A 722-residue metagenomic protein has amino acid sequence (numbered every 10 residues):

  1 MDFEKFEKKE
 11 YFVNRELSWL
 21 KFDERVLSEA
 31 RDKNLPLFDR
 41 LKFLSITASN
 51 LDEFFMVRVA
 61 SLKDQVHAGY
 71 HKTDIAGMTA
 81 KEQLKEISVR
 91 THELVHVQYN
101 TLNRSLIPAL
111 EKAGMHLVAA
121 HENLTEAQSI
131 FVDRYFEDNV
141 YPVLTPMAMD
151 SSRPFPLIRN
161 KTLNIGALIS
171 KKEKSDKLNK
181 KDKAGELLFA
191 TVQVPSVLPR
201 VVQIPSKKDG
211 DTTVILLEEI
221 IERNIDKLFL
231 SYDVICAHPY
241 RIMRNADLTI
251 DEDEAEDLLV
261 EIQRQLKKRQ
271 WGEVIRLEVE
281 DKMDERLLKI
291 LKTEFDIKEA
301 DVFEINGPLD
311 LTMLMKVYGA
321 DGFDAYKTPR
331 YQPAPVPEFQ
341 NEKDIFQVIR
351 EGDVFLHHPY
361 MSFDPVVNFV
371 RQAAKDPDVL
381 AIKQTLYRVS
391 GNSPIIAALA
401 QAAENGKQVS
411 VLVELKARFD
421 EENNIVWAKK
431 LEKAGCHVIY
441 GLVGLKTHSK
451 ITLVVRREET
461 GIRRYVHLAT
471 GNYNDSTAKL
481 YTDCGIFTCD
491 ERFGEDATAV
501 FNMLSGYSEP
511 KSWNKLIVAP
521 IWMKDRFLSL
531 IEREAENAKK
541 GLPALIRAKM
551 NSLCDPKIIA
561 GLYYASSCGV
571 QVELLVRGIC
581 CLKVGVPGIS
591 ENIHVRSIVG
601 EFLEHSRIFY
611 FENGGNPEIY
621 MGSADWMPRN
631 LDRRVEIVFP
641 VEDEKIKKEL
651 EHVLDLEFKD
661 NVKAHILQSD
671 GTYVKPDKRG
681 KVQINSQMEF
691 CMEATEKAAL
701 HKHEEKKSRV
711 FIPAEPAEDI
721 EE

Functional and structural regions predicted by a protein language model:
M1-I546, D555, Y564, C568 (+1 more regions): N-terminal localization/anchoring segments of enzymes in phospholipid and broader phosphate metabolism
N551: Cofactor-pocket helix-loop regions in the catalytic cores of large enzyme subunits
I558: Polyanion-binding catalytic cores of nucleic-acid enzymes and NTP/SAM-utilizing transferases
Q571-L575: Hydrophobic alpha/beta core scaffold segments
